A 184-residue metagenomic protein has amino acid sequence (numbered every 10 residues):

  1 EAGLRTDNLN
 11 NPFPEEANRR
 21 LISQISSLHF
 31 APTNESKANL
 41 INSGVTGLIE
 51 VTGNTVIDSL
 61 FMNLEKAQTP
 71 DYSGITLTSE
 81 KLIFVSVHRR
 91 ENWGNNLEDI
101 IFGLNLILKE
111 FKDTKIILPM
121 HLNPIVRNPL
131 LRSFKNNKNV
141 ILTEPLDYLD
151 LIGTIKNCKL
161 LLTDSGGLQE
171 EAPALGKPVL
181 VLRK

Functional and structural regions predicted by a protein language model:
E1-F13: A short, histidine- and acid-enriched strand-loop-helix "catalytic/donor-clamping" loop that lines the nucleotide-sugar
E1-L4, G53, F84-V87, P119 (+1 more regions): Short beta-strands and strand-loop turn motifs
A2-R5, N34, K184: Short, ordered loop/turn segments at secondary-structure junctions
N10-I22: Active-site loop-to-helix "anion-binding N-cap" substructures in soluble metabolic enzymes
I22-N96: A nucleotide-sugar donor-handling region in carbohydrate enzymes
H29, L151-K184: A donor-sugar binding/catalytic signature common to diverse glycosyltransferases and related nucleotide-sugar
F30, E50, I117, I141-T143 (+2 more regions): Hydrophobic/aromatic beta-strand patches that form the interior of the parallel beta-sheet core in alpha/beta enzyme
A67-N157: Donor-nucleotide binding loops and adjacent catalytic segments primarily of GT-B fold Leloir glycosyltransferases
